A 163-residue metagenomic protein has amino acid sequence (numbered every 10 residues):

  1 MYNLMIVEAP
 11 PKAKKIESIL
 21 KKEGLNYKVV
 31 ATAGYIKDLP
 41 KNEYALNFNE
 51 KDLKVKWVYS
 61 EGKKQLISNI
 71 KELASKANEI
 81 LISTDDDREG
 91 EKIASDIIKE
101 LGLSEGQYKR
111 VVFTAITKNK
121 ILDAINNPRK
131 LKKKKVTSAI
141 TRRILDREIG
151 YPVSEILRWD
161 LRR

Functional and structural regions predicted by a protein language model:
M1-D160: Intrinsically disordered, low-complexity regulatory segments
R163: Functional cation/ligand-contacting sites centered on basic and imidazole/sulfhydryl donors
